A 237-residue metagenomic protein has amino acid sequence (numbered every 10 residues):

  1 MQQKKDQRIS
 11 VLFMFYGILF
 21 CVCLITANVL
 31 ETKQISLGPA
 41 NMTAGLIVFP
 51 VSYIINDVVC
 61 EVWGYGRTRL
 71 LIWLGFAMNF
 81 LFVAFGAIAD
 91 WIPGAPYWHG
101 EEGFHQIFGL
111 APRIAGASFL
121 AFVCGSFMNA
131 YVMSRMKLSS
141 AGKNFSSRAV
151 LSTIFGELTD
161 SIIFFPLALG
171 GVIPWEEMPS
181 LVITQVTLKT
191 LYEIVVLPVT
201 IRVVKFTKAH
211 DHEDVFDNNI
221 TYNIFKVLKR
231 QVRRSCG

Functional and structural regions predicted by a protein language model:
M1-F76, F80: Hydrophobic transmembrane alpha-helices
E31, I35, F82-P93, G125 (+4 more regions): Alpha-helical transmembrane segments and their lipid-water interface positions in multi-pass membrane proteins
I88-R113: Membrane-interface interhelical connector segments
S139-L158: Internal alpha-helical transmembrane segments of multi-pass membrane proteins
S152, S180-E193: Pore-lining and gate-forming transmembrane alpha-helices of multi-pass membrane transport proteins
P166-E176: Interfacial helix-loop-helix junctions of multi-pass membrane proteins
V204-G237: Short, highly charged, low-complexity non-transmembrane loops/tails of multi-pass membrane proteins
